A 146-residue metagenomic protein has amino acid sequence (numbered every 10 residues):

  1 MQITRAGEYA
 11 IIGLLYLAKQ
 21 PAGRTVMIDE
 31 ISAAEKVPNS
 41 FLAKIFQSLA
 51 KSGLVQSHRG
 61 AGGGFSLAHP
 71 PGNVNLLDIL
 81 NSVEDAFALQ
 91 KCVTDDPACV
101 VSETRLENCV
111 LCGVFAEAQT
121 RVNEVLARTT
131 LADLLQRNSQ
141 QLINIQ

Functional and structural regions predicted by a protein language model:
M1-L14: Short alpha-helical segments that sit at the start of domains
G13-Q20, S82: Short amphipathic alpha-helical elements of helix-turn-helix/winged-helix folds
K19-G23, H69-P70: Short helix-capping/hinge SLiMs at alpha-helix to coil transitions
D29-K36: A short alpha-helical element within helix-turn-helix/winged-helix DNA-binding domains across DNA-binding proteins
K36-V55: Canonical helix-turn-helix DNA-binding module
G53-A68: Beta-hairpin "wing" of winged helix-turn-helix
C92-Q146: C-terminal regulatory/oligomerization modules of transcriptional regulators
